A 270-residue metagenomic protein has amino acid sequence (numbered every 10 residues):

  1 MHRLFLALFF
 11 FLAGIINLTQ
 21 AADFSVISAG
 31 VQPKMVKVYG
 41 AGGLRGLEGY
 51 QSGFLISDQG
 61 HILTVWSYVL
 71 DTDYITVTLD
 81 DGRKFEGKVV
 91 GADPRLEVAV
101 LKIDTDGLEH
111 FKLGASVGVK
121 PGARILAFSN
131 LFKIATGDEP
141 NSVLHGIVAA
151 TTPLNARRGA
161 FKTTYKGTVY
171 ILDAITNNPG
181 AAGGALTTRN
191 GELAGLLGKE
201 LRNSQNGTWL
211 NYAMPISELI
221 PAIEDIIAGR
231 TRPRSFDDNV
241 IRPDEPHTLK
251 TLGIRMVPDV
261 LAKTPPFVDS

Functional and structural regions predicted by a protein language model:
M1-L4: Positively charged n-region of N-terminal signal peptides that target proteins for export
L6-I16: Bacterial N-terminal signal peptides
A21, M35, L44-E48, S57-G137 (+3 more regions): Conserved active-site neighborhood of the chymotrypsin/trypsin-like protease fold
A21-S28, L131-H145, A150, L193-V260: C-terminal cap/linker of serine protease catalytic domains
S28-G30, L44-G46, V90-L96, D138-E139 (+3 more regions): Gly/Ser-enriched beta-turn/beta-hairpin loop segments
Q32-A41, K102-K112, N141-Y212, I216-E218 (+1 more regions): Active-site region of chymotrypsin-like
Y39-G43, D58, D80, K102-G107 (+6 more regions): A structural micro-motif recognizing beta-strand termini and the immediately following turn/loop segments
Q51-F54, G183-A185: Beta-propeller and closely related beta-sheet repeat lectin domains
